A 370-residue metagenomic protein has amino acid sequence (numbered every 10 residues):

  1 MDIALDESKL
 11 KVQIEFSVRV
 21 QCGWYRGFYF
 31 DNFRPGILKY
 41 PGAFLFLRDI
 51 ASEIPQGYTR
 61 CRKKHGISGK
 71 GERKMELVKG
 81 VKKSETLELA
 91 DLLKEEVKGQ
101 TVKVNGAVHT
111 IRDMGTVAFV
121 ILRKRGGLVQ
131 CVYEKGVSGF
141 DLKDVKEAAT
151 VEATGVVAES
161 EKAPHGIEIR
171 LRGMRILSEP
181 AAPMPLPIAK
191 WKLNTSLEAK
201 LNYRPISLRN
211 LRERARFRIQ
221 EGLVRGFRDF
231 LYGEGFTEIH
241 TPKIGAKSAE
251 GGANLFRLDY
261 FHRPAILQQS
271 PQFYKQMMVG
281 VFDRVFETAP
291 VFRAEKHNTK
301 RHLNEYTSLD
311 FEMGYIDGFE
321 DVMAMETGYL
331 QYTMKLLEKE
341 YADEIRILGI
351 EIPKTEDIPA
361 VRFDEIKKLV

Functional and structural regions predicted by a protein language model:
E7-K9, Y29: Intrinsic low-complexity, disordered N-terminal segments enriched in polar/charged/small residues
F16-R19, P35-G36, P41-G42, I54: N-terminal amphipathic/hydrophobic targeting modules at extreme N-termini, encompassing cleavable Sec/SRP-type signal
G27-D31, L38, A43-F46: Hydrophobic alpha-helical signal peptides and transmembrane signal-/tail-anchor segments that drive secretory-pathway
P55-K74: Short, Lys/Arg-enriched N-terminal segments with co-localized hydrophobic residues within the first ~10-30 amino acids
G71-V370: Class II aminoacyl-tRNA synthetase catalytic cores and aaRS-like
